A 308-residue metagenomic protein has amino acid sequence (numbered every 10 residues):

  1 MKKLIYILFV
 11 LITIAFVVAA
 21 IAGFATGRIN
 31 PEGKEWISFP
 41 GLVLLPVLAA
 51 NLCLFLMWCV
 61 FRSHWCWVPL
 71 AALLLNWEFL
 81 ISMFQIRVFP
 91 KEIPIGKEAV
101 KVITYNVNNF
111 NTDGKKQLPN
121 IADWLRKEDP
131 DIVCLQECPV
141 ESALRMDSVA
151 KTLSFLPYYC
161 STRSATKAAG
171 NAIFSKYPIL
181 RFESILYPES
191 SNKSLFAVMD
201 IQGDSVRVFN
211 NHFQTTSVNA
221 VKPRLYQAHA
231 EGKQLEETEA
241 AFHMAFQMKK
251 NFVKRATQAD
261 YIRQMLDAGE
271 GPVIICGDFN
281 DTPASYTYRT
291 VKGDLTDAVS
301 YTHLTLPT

Functional and structural regions predicted by a protein language model:
M1-P94: N-terminal membrane-anchoring alpha-helices
P46, P139, T308: Flexible, active-site-proximal loop/turn residues at the rims of small-molecule/cofactor binding pockets and catalytic
V60-F61, R126, Q202, D267: Residue-level signal for alpha-helix termini/capping positions
L73-K97, D113-G114, A122-R126, I132-Q227: Structured beta-strand-rich core segments of catalytic domains in phosphoester-bond hydrolases
K101-V107, I121-M146, C160-T162, R207-H212 (+2 more regions): Active-site beta-strand/loop signature of hydrolases that rely on acidic residues for catalysis
T104-L118, S217-N251: Acidic/histidine-rich helix-loop elements that form or flank divalent-metal/phosphate-binding sites at the catalytic
V291-S300: Conserved beta-sheet core of the metallophosphoesterase superfamily
T302-T308: Conserved small/polar residues in nucleotide/adenosyl-binding loops
